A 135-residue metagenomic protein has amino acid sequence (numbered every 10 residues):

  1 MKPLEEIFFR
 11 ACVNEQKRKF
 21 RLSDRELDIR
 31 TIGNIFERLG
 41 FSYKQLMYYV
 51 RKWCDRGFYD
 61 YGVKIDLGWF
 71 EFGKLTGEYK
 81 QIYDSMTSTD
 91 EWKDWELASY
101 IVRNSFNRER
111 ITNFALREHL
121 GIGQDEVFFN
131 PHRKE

Functional and structural regions predicted by a protein language model:
K2, E6, K44-M47, R51 (+4 more regions): Non-catalytic, well-ordered alpha-helical scaffold segments
I7-F20, W95-N107: Positively charged, polyanion-binding regions of nucleic-acid-associated proteins
F9, V13, G33-F36, M47-V50 (+2 more regions): Residue-level detector of alpha-helical secondary structure
R18-R38, N107-H119: Short acidic, hydrophobic short linear motifs in intrinsically disordered regions
G40-R56, G123-E135: Short amphipathic alpha-helical interaction segments
C54-F70, E135: A short, conserved structural fragment
F70-V102: Short, amphipathic alpha-helical interaction segments positioned at domain boundaries
D94-E126: C-terminal accessory/binding modules appended to enzymatic or scaffolding proteins
